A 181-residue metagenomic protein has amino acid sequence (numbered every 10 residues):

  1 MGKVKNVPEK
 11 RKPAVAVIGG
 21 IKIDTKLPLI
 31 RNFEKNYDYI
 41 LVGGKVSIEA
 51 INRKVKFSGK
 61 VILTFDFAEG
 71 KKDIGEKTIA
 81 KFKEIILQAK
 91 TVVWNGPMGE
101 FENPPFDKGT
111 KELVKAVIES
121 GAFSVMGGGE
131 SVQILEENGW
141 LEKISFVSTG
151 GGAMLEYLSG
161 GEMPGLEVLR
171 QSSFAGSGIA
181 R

Functional and structural regions predicted by a protein language model:
M1-I179: Active-site loop-to-helix "anion-binding N-cap" substructures in soluble metabolic enzymes
